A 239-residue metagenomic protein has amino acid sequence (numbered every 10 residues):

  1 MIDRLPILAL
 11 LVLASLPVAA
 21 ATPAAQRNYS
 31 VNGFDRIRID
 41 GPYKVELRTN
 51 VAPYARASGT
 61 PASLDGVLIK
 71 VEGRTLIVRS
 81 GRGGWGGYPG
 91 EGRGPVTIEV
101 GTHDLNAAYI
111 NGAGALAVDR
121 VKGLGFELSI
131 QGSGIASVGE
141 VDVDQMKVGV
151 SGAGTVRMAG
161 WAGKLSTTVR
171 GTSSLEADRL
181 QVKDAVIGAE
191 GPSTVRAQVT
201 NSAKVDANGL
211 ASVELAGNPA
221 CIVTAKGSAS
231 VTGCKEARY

Functional and structural regions predicted by a protein language model:
M1-L8: Bacterial N-terminal signal peptides that target proteins for export
I2, A20-Q131, E140-G149, R157-S166 (+3 more regions): Acidic (Asp/Glu) and glycine-rich low-complexity loops/linkers that are typically intrinsically disordered
L8-P17: Bacterial N-terminal signal peptides
A177-L180: Outer-membrane beta-barrel transmembrane domain signature
A197, V213-L215, T232-G233: Short active-site-adjacent structural elements
T200: An N-terminally biased module of ancient metal coordination in phosphate/nucleic-acid-related enzymes
A203-K204, E214, C221: Assembly-interface segments of oligomeric complexes
